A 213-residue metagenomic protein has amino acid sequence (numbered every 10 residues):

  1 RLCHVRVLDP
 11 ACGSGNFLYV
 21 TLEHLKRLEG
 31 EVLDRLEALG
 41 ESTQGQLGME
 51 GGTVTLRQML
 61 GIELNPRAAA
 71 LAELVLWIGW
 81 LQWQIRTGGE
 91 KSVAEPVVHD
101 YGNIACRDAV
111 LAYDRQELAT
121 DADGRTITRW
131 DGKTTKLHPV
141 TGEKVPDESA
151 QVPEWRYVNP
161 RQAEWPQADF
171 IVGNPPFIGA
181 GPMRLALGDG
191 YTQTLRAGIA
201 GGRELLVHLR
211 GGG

Functional and structural regions predicted by a protein language model:
R1-G213: SAM-dependent methyltransferase catalytic region
